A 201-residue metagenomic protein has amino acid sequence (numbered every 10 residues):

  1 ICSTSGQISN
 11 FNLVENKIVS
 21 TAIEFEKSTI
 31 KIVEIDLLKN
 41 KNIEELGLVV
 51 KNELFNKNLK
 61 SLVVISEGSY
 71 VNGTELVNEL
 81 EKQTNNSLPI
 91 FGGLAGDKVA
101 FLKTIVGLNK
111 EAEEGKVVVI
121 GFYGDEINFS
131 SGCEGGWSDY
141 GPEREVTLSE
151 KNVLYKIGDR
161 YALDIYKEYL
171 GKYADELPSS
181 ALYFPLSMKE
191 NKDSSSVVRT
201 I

Functional and structural regions predicted by a protein language model:
C2-I201: Small-residue-enriched flexible segments
